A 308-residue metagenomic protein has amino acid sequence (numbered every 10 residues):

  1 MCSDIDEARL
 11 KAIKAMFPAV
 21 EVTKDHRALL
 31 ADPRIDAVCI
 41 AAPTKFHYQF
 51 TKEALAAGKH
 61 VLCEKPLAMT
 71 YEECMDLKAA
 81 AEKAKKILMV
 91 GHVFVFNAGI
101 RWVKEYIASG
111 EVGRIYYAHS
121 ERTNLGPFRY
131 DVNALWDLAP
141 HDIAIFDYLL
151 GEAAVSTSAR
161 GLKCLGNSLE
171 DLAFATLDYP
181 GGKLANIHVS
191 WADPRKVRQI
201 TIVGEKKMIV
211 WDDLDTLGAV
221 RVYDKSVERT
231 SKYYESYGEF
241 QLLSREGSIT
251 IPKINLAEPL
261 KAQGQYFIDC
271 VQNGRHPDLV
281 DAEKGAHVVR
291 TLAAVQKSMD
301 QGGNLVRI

Functional and structural regions predicted by a protein language model:
M1-M16: NAD(P)-binding Rossmann-fold cofactor-contacting core
A19-H26: Conserved SAM-binding strand-loop segment of SAM-dependent methyltransferases
K24, C63, L88-V90, H119 (+1 more regions): Hydrophobic residues in well-ordered beta-strands that form the structural core
A37, P43-V95, G110: Beta-strand-loop-alpha-helix segment that lines the small-molecule cofactor/substrate pocket of alpha/beta enzymes
K86, K297-I308: C-terminal capping/lid region of NAD(P)-dependent oxidoreductase domains
V93, K206-L279, E283, N304 (+1 more regions): C-terminal glycine/acidic-rich active-site capping loop/insertion
A98-S120: Rossmann-like NAD(P)H-binding beta-loop-alpha module
L125-R195, T201, D215, E283: Rossmann-like dinucleotide-binding domain that binds NAD(P)(H)
